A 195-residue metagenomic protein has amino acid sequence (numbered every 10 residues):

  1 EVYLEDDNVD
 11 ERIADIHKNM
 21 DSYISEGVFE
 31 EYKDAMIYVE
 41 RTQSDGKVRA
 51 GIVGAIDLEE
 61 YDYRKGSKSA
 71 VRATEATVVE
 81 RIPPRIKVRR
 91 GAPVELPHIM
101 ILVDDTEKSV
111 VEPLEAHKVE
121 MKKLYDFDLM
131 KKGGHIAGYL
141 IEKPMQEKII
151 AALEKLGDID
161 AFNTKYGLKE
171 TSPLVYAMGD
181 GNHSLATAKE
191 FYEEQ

Functional and structural regions predicted by a protein language model:
E1-G133: N-terminal extension/subdomain marker
V2-E5, K131-G138, L168-L174: Glycine- and acidic
A14-I24, Q146-G157, N163: Generic detector of well-ordered alpha-helical segments enriched in charged/polar residues, highlighting helical
P93, I141, M145, Y176-H183: Short, contiguous, pocket-lining structural segments that sit at or immediately flank catalytic/ligand-binding sites
I99-I101, Y139, Y176: Short cationic amphipathic helices and targeting signals
L129-I150: Glycine-rich phosphate-binding "P-loop"
A151, K155-Q195: Active-site beta-strand/loop microenvironment that shapes enzyme catalytic pockets
